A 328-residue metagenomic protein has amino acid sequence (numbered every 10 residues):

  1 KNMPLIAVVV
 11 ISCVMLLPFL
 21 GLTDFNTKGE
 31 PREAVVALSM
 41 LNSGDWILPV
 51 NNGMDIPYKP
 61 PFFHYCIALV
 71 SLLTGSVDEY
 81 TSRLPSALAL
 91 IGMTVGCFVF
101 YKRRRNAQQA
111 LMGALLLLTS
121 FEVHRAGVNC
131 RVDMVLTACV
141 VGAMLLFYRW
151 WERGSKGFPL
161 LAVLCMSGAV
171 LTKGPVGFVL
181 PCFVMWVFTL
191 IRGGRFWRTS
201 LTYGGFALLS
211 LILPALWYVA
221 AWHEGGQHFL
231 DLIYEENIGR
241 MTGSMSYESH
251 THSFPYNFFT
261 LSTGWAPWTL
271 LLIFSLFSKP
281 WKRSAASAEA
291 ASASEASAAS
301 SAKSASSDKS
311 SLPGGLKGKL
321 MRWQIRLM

Functional and structural regions predicted by a protein language model:
K1-A293, A299-M328: Membrane-integral, polyisoprenol-dependent glycosyltransferases of the GT-C/oligosaccharyltransferase superfamily
